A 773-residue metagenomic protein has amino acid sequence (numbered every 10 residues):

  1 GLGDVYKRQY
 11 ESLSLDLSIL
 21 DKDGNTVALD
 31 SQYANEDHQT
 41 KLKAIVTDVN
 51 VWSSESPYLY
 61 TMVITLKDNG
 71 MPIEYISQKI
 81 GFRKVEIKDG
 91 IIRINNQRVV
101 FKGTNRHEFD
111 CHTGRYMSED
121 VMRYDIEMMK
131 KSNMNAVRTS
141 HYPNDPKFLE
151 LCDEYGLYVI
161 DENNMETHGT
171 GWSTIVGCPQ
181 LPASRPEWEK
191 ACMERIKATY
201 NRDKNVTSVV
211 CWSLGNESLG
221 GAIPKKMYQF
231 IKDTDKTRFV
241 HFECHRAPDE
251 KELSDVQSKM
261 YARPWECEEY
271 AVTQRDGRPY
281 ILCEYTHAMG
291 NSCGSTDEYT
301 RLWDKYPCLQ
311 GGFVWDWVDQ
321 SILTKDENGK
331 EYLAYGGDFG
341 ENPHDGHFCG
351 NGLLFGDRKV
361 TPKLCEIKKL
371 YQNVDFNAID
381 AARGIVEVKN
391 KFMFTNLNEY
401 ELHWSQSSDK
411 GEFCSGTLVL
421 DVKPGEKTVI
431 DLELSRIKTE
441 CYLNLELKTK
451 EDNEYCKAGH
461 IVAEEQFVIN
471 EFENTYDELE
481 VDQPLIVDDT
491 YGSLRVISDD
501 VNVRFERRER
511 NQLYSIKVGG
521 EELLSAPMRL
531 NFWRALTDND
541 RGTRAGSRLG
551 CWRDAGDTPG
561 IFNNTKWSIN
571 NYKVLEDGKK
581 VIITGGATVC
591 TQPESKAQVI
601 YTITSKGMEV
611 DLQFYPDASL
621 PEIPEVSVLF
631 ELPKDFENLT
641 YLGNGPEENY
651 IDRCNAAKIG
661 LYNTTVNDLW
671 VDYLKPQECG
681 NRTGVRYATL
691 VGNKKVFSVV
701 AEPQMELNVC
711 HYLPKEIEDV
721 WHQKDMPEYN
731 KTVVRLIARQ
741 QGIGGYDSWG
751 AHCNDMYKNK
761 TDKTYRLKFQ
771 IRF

Functional and structural regions predicted by a protein language model:
G1-Y6: Short, small-residue-biased leader/transition segments that mark boundaries at the very start of proteins
K7-E86, C441-I486: Extended acidic/polar, glycine-enriched regions that form or flank non-catalytic beta-rich accessory modules
K7-L13, M393-Y400, S619-E622: A short beta-turn/strand-edge loop motif at beta-sheet boundaries
S18-T26, N69, S405-E412, G519-E521: Change "in extracellular beta-sheet-rich domains … of secreted and cell-surface proteins" to "in beta-sheet-rich domains
T26-T47, K410-T439: Intrinsically disordered, low-complexity Pro/Gly/Ser/Thr-rich segments with frequent PxxP/GP/PP motifs and embedded
S53, E433-T439, N453, F467-F773: Beta-strand/loop-rich accessory regions of lumenal/periplasmic or secreted enzymes, predominantly carbohydrate-active
M71-E387, F392-N398, H403-G411: Extended substrate-binding grooves/exosites of carbohydrate-active enzymes
G329-E387, K391-G411, S435-Y476, E521-S525 (+2 more regions): Catalytic cores of secreted or luminal carbohydrate-active enzymes
